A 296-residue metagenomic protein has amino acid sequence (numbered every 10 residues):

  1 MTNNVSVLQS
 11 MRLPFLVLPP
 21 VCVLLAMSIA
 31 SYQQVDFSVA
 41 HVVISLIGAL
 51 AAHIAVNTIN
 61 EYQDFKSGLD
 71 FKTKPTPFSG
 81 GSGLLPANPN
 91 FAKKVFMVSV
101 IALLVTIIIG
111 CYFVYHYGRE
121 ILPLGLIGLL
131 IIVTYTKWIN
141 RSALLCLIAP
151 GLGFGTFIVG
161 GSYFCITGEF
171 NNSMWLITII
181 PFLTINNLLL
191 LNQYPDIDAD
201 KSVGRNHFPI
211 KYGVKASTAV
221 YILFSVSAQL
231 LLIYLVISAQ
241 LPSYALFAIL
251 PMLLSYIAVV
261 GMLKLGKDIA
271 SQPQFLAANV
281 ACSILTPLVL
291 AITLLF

Functional and structural regions predicted by a protein language model:
M1-I44, G48, N140-P150: Topogenic membrane-insertion module of multi-pass membrane proteins
V17-A26, I148-Y163, I210-V214, A277-L290: Small-residue-rich segments of transmembrane alpha-helices in multi-pass membrane proteins, especially helix faces
L25, V35-I59, P123, L129 (+2 more regions): Membrane-embedded alpha-helical segments that form the functional core of polytopic membrane enzymes, especially those
A51-T76, N187-P209: Acidic (Asp/Glu-rich) catalytic motifs at the cytosolic membrane interface
K74-Y115, P209-Q240, A281: Multi-pass membrane catalytic core of lipid/isoprenoid biosynthesis enzymes
G81-N172: Intramembrane alpha-helical segments
P150-I197, K215-A219: Functional transmembrane core segments of multi-pass inner-membrane proteins
I237-F296: Extended hydrophobic alpha-helices typical of membrane-associated regions
